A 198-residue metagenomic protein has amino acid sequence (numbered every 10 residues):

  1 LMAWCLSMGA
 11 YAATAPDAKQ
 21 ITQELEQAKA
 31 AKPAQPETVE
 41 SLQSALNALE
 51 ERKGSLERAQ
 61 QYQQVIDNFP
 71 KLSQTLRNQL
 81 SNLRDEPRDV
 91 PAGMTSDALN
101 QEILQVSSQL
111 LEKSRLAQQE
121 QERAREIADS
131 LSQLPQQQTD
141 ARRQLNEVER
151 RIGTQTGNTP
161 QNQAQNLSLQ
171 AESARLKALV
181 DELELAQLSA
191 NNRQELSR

Functional and structural regions predicted by a protein language model:
L1-S7: Bacterial N-terminal signal peptides
A10-R198: Flexible, low-complexity extramembrane segments of multi-pass membrane transporters/channels
